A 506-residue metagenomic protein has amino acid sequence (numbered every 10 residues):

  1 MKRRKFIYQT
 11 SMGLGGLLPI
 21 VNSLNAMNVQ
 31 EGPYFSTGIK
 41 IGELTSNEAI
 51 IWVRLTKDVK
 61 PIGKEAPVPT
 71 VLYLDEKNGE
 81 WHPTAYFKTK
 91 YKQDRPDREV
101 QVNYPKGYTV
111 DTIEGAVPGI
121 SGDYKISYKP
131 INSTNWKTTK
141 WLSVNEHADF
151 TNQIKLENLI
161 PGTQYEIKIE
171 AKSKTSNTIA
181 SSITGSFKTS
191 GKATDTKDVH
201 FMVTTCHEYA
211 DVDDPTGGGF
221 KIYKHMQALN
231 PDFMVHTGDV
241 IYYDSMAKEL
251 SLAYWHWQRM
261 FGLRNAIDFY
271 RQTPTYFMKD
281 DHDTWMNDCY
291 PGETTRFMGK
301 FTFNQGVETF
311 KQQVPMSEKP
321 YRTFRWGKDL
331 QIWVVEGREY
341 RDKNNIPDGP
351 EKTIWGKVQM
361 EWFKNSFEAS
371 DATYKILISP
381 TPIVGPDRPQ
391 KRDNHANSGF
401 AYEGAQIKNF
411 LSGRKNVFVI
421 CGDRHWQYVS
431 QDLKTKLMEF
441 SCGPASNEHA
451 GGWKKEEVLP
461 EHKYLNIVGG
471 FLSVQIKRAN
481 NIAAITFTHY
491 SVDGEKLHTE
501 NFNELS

Functional and structural regions predicted by a protein language model:
K5-A26: N-terminal export signals
M27-Y108, G115-N152, L159, T163-S506: Long, structured stretches of catalytic cores involved in phosphate-ester chemistry, encompassing
